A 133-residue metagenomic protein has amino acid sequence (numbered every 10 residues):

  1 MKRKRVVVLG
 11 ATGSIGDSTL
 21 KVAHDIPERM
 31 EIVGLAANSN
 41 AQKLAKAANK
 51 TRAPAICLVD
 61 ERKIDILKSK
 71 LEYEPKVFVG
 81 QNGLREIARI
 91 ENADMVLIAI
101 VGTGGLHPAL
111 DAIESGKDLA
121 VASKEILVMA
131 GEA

Functional and structural regions predicted by a protein language model:
M1-I56: N-terminal Rossmann-like dinucleotide-binding module
A45-N49, R85, L110-D111, E132: Alpha-helical segments flanking ligand/cofactor-binding loops in enzyme cores
R52-A55, Y73-E74, I90-M95: Short acidic/histidine-rich motifs immediately flanking catalytic phosphotransfer sites in two-component signaling
C57-V59, K76-G83: Short acidic-hydrophobic, aromatic-tinged amphipathic segments that line or gate anion-handling sites
V59, A122-E125: Short beta->alpha connector loops at strand-helix junctions that form conserved, small/polar/Pro-enriched
L67, T103-S115, K124-A133: Rossmann-fold NAD(P)-binding glycine/threonine-rich loop
V79-A112: Beta-loop-alpha module in the N-terminal Rossmann-like domain of NAD(P)-dependent dehydrogenases, especially those
D118-L119: A short hydrophobic/small-residue beta-strand
